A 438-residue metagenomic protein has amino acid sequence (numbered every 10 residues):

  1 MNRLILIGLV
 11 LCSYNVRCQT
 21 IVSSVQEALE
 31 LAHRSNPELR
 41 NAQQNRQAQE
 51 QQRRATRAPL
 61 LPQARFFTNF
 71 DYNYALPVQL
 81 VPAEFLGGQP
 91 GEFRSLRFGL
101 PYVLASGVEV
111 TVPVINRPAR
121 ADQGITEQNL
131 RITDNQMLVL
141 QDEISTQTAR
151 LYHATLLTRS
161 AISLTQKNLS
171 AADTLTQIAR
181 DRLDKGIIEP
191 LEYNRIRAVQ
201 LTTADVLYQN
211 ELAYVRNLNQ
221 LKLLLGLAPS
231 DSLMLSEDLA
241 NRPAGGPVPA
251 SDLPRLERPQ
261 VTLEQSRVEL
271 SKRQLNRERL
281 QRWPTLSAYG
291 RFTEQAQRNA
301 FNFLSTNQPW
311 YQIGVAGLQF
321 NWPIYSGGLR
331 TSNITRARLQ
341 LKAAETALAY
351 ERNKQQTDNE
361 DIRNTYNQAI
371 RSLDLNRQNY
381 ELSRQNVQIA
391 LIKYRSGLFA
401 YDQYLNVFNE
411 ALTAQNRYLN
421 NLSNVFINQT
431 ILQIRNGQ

Functional and structural regions predicted by a protein language model:
M1-V25, V425, G437: Bacterial Sec-dependent N-terminal signal peptides
V16-N69, A75, P229, L235-Q274 (+2 more regions): Bacterial Sec-pathway N-terminal export signals of envelope proteins
T20, F67-V108, D238-G245, G290-W322: Small/polar, glycine/serine/threonine/aspartate-rich low-complexity segments that form flexible
E27, M137, Q141-R255, T365 (+1 more regions): Periplasmic alpha-helical coiled-coil/stalk elements that build and connect Gram-negative outer-membrane
R40-Q44, R57, P101, V114-Q141 (+7 more regions): Sec/SRP-type N-terminal targeting helices
A58, D205-L227, Y380-Q438: Short segments within alpha-helical structural elements
F67-N73, T111-P113, T158, N168 (+5 more regions): Outer-membrane beta-barrel pore domains and translocons
